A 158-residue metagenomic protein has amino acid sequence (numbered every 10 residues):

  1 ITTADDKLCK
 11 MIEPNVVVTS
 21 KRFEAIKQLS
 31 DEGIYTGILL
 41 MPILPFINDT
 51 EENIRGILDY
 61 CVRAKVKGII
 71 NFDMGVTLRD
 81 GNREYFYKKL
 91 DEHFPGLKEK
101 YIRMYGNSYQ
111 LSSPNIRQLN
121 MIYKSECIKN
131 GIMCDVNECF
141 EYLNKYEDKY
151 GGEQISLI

Functional and structural regions predicted by a protein language model:
I1-M104, S108: Conserved AdoMet/S-adenosylmethionine-binding subsite of the radical SAM
Y87-I158: C-terminal accessory extensions appended to soluble enzyme cores
